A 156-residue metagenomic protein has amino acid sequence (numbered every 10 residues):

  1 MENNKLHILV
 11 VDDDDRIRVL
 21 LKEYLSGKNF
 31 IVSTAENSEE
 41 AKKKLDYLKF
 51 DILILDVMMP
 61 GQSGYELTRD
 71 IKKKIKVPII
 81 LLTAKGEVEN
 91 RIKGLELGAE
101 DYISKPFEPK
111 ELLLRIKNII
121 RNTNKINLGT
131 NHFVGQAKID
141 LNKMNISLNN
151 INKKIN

Functional and structural regions predicted by a protein language model:
N4-K5, K49-D51, K74-I79: His-Asp phosphorelay/catalytic-motif detector in bacterial-type signaling
L6-H7, N118-N156: Short, Lys/Arg-enriched segments at the junction into DNA-binding effector domains of transcriptional regulators
D15-S33, Y47: Two-component/phosphorelay signaling modules centered on CheY-like receiver
T34-I52: Acidic, metal-coordinating helix/loop segments flanking the phosphotransfer/catalytic sites of two-component signaling
N37, S63-E66: Acidic catalytic/metal-coordinating carboxylates
I54-D56, L82: Active-site T/S-Asp motif of two-component receiver
M59: Receiver (REC) domain active-site loop signature in two-component systems and cognate sites in sensor histidine kinases
R69, K73, P78-F133: Basic, amphipathic DNA-recognition helix from helix-turn-helix-like DNA-binding domains
